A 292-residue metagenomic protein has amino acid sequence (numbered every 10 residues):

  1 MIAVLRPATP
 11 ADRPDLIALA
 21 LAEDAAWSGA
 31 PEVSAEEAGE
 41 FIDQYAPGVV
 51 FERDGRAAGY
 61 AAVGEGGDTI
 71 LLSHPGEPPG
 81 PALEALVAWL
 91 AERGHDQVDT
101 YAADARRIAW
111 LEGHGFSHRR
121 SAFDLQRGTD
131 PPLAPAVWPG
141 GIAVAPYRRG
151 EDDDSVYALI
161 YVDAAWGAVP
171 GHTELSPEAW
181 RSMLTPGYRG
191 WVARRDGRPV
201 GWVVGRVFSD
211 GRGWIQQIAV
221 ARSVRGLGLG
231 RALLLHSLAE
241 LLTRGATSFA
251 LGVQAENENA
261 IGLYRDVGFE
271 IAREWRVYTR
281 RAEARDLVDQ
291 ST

Functional and structural regions predicted by a protein language model:
M1-S34, A136-G171, Q290-T292: Short amphipathic alpha-helix that is part of the acyltransferase structural core
P10, L21-A91, V203-G213: Conserved donor-binding loop and adjoining core beta-sheet/short helix segment in diverse acyl/aminoacyl transferases
A35-E40, V63-G67, G171-D196, V200-I218: A conserved beta-strand-loop-helix scaffold within acyl/acetyltransferase catalytic domains
A57, G64-D68, L72-G141, R276-R280: Acyl-donor-binding surface of acyltransferase catalytic domains
P78-E92, V220, G226-T243, G262-D266: Conserved acetyl-CoA-binding loop-helix of GNAT-fold acetyltransferases
V98-T100, I215, F249-V253: Conserved hydrophobic beta-strand within the GNAT/NAT acetyltransferase core sheet that lines the active-site cleft
D124-Y147, T247, G252-E258, R273-T292: C-terminal "cap" of GNAT-fold acetyltransferases
